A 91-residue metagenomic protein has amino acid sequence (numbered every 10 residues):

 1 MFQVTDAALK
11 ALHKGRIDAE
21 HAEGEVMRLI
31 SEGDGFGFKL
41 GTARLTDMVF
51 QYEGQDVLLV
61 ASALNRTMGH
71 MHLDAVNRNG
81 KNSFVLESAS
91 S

Functional and structural regions predicted by a protein language model:
M1-D6: Short, contiguous acidic and Ser/Thr-rich linear segments
A7-R16: Phosphate-interacting basic helix/loop segments used at nucleotide- and nucleic-acid interfaces
R16, S31-G33, S90: Generic secondary-structure microfeatures
D18-A19, L64: Short secondary-structure boundary/capping segments within folded domains
E20-A22, N77-R78: Solvent-exposed, well-ordered amphipathic alpha-helical segments that flank/support binding or catalytic loops
H21-E53: Short, structured protein-protein interaction patches enriched in aromatics and acidic/basic residues, typified by
L59-S91: C-terminal structural segments of small proteins and small subunits
